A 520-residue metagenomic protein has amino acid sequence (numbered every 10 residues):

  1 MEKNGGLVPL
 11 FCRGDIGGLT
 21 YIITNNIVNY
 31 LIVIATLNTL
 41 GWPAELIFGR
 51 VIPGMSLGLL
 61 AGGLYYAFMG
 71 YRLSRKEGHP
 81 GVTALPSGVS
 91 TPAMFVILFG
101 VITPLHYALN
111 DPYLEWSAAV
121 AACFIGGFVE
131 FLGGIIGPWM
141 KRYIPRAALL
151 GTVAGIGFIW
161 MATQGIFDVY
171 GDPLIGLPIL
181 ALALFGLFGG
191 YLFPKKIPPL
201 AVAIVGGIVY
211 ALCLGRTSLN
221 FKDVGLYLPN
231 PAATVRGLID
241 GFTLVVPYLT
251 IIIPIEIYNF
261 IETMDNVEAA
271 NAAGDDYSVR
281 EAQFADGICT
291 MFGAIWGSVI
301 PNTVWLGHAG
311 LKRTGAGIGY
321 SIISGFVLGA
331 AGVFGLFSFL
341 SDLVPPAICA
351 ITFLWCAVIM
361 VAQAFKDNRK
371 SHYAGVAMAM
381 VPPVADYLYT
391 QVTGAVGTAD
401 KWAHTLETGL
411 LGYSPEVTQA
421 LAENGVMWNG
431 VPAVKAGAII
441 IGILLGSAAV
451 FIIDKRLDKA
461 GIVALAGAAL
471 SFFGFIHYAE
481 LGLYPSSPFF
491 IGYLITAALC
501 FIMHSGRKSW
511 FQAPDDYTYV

Functional and structural regions predicted by a protein language model:
M1, G6-F11, E45-L46, Y66-P80 (+2 more regions): Membrane-embedded helical hairpins/re-entrant loop segments and their flanking transmembrane helices within multi-pass
M1-F11, Y30-T36, H308-G310, I323-V520: Transmembrane alpha-helical segments and their short flanking loops that form helix-hairpins/helix-helix interfaces
K3-L180, H308-S338, D342-F353, V358-N368 (+1 more regions): Early transmembrane hairpin of solute transport permeases
G14-G17, L238-L249, V279-I288, T314-G315 (+2 more regions): Membrane-water interface at loop-to-transmembrane-helix junctions
T20-T24, F124, V169, P173 (+6 more regions): Hydrophobic alpha-helical transmembrane segments of multi-pass membrane proteins
T39-P43, G100-A118, P138-W139, R146-A147 (+4 more regions): Inter-helical loop and helix-membrane interface segments of multi-pass membrane transporters/permeases
L46-P53, L60-G63, F68, L182-I261 (+6 more regions): Flexible hinge motifs at transmembrane-helix junctions and intramembrane kinks/re-entrant loops in multi-pass membrane
L180-A181, I252, G287, M291 (+2 more regions): Small-residue faces within membrane-embedded alpha-helices
